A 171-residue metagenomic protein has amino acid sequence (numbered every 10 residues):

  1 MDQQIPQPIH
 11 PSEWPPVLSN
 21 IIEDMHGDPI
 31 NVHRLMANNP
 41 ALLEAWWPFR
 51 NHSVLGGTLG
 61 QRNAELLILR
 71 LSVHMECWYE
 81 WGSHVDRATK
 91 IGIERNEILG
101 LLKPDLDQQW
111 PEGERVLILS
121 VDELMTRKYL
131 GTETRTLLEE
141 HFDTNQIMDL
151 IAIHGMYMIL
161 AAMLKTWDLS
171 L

Functional and structural regions predicted by a protein language model:
M1-L171: Hydrophobic alpha-helical segments
